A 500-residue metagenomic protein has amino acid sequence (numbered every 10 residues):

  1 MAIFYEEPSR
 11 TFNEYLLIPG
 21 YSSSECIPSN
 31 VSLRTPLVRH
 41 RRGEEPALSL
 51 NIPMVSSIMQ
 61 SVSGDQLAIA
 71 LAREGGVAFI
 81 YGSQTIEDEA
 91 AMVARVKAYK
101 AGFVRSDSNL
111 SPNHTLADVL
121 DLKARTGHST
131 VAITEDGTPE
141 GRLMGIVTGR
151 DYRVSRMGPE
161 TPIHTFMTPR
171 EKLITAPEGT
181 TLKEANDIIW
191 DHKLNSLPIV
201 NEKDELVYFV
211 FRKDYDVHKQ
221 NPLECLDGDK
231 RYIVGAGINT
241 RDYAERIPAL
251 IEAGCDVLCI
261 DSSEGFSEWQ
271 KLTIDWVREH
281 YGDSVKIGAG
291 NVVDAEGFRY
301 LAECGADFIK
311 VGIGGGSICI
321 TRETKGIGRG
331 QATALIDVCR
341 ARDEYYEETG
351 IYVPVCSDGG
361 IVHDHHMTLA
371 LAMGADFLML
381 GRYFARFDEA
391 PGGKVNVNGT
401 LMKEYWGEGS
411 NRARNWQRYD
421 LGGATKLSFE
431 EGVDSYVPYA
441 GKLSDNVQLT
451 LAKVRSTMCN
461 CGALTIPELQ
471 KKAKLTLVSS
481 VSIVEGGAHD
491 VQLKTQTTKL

Functional and structural regions predicted by a protein language model:
M1-S24, L110-S111, A176-P177, K183-D187 (+3 more regions): Alpha/beta catalytic cores of nucleotide-metabolism and tRNA/nucleoside-modifying enzymes
I27-L50, S57-M59, D88-H128, I133-D136 (+5 more regions): Bateman/CBS regulatory modules and CBS-like beta-alpha motifs in cytosolic regions of diverse proteins
G43-A47, A72, K97, L120-A124 (+7 more regions): Surface-exposed amphipathic alpha-helices with a cationic face
A47-S56, G102-D107, R170, D227-A236 (+3 more regions): Short beta-strand/loop segments at the ligand-binding rim of alpha/beta enzyme cores
Q66-I69, Y243-A253, I287, V292-V311 (+1 more regions): Catalytic cores of alpha/beta
R73-D88, E202, C255-S267, D307-K325 (+1 more regions): Glycine-rich phosphate-binding active-site loops on the catalytic face of alpha/beta enzymes
F79-Q84, S108-L110, T130-T134, T175-P177 (+6 more regions): Catalytic beta/alpha-barrel core
Q84-A94, E140, S155-E160, E205-C225 (+5 more regions): Active-site-adjacent beta->alpha loops and helix N-cap segments on the catalytic face of soluble alpha/beta enzymes
